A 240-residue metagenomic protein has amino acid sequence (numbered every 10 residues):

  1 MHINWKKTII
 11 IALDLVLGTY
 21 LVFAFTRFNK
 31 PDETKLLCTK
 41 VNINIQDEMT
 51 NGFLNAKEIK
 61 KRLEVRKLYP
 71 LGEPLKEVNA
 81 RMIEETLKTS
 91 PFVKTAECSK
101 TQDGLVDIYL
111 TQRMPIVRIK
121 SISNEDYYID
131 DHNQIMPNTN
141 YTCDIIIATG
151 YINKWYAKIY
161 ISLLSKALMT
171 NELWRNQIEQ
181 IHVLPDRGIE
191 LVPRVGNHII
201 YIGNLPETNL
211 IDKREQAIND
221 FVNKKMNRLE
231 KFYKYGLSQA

Functional and structural regions predicted by a protein language model:
M1-I45, G52, E58, E64-T89 (+1 more regions): Charged, solvent-exposed interaction patches on well-folded alpha/beta domains that mediate macromolecular contacts
